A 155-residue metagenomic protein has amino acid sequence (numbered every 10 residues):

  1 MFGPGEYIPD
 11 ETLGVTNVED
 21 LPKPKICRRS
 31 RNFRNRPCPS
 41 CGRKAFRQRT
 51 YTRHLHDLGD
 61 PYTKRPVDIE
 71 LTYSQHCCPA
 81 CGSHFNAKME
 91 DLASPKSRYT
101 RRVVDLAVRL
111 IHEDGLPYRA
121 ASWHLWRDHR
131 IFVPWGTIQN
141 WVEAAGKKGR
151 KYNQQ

Functional and structural regions predicted by a protein language model:
M1-S83, A87-E90: Short, conserved DNA-binding cores of transcription-related domains
D60-Q155: Short, positively charged, Gly/Tyr-enriched micro-motifs that form contact patches at catalytic or ligand/partner
